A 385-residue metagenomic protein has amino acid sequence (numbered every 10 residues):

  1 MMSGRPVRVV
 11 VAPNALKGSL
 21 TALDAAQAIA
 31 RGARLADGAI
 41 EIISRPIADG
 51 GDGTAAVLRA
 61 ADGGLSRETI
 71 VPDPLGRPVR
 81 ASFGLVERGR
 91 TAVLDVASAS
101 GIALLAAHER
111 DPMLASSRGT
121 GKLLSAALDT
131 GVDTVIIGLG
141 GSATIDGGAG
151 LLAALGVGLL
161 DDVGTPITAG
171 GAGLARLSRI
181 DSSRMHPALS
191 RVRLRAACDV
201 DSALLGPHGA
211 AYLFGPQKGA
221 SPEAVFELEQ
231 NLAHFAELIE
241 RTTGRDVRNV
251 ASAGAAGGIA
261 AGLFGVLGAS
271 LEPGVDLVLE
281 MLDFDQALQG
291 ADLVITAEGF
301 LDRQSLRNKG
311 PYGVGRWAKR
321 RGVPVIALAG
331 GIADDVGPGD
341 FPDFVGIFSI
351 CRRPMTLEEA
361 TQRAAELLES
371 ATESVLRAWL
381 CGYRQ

Functional and structural regions predicted by a protein language model:
M2-L139, A143-Q385: N-terminal loops that bind phosphate or other acidic moieties and the adjacent beta-alpha structural core
